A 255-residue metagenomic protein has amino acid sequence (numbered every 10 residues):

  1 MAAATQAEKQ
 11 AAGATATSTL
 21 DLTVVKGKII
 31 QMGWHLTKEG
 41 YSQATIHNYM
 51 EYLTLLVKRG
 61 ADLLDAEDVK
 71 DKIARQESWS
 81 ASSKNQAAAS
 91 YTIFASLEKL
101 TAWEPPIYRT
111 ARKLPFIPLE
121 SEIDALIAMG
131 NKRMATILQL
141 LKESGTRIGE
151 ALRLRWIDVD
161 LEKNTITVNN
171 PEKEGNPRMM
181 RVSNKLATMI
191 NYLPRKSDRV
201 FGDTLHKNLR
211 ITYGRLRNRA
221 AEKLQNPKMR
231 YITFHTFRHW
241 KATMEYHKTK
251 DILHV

Functional and structural regions predicted by a protein language model:
M1-S18, A87-L97: N-terminal helical hairpins
V25-T101, V182, L209-Y213: Non-catalytic DNA-binding core/recognition domains of DNA-processing enzymes
V69-A81, K99-L126, N169-P171, R195: Flexible interdomain linker/hinge and immediately adjacent N-terminus of the catalytic tyrosine-recombinase domain
F116, E120-L152, E174-N176: Basic, Lys/Arg- and aromatic-enriched nucleic-acid-binding interface segment
Q139, E143, R238-V255: C-terminal catalytic core of tyrosine-transesterase DNA break-rejoin enzymes
V159-L161, Y231, K250-H254: Short, polar N-cap/turn motifs at the start of nucleic acid-interacting alpha helices
E162-T188, Y192-K196: Basic, Lys/Arg-rich DNA-contacting stretches centered on the C-terminal catalytic core of tyrosine recombinase systems
S183-M229, K241: Active-site/catalytic core of tyrosine-dependent DNA strand-transfer enzymes
